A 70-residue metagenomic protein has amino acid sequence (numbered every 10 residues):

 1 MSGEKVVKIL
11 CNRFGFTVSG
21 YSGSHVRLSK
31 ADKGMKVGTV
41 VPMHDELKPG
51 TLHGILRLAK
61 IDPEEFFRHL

Functional and structural regions predicted by a protein language model:
M1-Y21, R27-L70: Basic nucleic-acid-binding interfaces
